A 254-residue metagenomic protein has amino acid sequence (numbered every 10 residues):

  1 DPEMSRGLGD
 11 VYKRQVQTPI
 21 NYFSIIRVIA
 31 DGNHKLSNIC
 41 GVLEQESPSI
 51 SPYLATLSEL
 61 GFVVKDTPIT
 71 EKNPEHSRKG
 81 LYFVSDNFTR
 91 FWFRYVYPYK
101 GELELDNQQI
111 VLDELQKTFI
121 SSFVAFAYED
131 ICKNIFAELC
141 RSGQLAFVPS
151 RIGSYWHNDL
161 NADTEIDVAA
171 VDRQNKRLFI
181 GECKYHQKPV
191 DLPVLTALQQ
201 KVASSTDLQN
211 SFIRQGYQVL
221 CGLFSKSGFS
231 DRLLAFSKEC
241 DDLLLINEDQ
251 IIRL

Functional and structural regions predicted by a protein language model:
D1-Y12, H34: Single conserved hydrophobic/aromatic residue that forms the stacking wall/gate of nucleotide- or nucleobase-binding
G9, K13, P19-A30, K133: Hydrophobic residues on short alpha-helical segments
D10-Q17, G41-Q45, P68-F83: C-terminal helical "lid" subdomain and adjoining coupling/linker elements of P-loop NTPases
G32-V42: Short acidic, hydrophobic short linear motifs in intrinsically disordered regions
H34, L60-G61, N175-K176: Coil-to-beta-strand transition motifs
E44-L60: Short amphipathic alpha-helical interaction segments
S58-T70: A short, conserved structural fragment
H76-L254: A cross-kingdom feature that marks ATP-driven nucleic-acid transaction machinery
